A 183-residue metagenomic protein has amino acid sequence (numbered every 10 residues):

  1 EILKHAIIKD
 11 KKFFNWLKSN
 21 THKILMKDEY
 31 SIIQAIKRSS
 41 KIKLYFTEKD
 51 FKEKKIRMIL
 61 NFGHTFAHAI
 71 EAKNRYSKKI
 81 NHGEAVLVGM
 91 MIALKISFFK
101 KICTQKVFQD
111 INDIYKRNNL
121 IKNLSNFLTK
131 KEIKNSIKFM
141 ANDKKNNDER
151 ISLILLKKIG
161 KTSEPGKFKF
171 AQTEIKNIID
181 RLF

Functional and structural regions predicted by a protein language model:
E1-L60: Carboxylate- and glycine-rich phosphate/diphosphate-binding segment that chelates Mg2+/Mn2+
D28-I32, K55, K79-H82, T104-V107: Residue-level recognition of alpha-helical structural elements
F62, F66-I70: Active-site His/Glu-centered metal-binding helix of metallohydrolases
H64, M90, I159: Residue-level signal for inorganic ion chemistry
A69-K78: Catalytic Zn2+-binding segment of zinc metalloproteases
A72, M91-F99: Short glycine/serine- and small hydrophobic-enriched flexible loop segments
E84-I92: Small-residue-rich helix-loop
I102-F183: C-terminal charged capping/lid subdomain of soluble metabolic enzymes
